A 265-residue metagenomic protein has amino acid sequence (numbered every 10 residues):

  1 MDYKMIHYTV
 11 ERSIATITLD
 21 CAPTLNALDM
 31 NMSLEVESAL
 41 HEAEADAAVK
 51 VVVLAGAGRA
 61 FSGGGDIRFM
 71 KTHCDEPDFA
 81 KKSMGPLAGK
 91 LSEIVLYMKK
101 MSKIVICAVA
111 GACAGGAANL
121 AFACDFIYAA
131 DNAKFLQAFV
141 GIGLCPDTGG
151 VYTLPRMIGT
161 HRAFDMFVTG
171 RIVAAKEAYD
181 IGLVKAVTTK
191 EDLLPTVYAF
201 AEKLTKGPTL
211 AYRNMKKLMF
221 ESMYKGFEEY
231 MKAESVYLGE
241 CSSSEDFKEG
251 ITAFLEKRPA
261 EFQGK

Functional and structural regions predicted by a protein language model:
M1-A57: Conserved CoA-thioester-binding segment of acyl-CoA-metabolizing enzymes
M1-Y3, T252-K265: Terminal low-complexity tails and localization/encapsulation signals of metabolic enzymes
A22, Y128-A133, V184-E245, E261-K265: C-terminal long alpha-helix characteristic of the crotonase
G56-Y97, C113, G143: Glycine- (often His-adjacent) and acidic-residue-rich active-site loop that binds/positions the CoA thioester
S92-I142, P146: Glycine-rich beta-to-alpha active-site loop
F126, D165, T169-R171, A186 (+1 more regions): Well-ordered beta-strand positions
Y152-H161: Hydrophobic, secondary-structure "cap" segments at the distal end of domains
